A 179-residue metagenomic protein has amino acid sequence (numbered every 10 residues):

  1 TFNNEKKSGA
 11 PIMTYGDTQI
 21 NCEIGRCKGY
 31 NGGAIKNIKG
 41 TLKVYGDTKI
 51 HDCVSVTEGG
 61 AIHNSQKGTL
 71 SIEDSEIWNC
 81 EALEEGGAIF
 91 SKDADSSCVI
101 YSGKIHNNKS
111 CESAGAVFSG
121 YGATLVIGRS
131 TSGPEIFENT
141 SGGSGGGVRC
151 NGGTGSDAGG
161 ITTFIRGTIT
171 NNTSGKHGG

Functional and structural regions predicted by a protein language model:
T1-N3, D17-K28, T41-V54, T69-E81 (+3 more regions): Right-handed parallel beta-helix
F2-M13, C27-K39, V54-Q66, E81-D93 (+4 more regions): Extracellular beta-strand/beta-solenoid scaffold signature
